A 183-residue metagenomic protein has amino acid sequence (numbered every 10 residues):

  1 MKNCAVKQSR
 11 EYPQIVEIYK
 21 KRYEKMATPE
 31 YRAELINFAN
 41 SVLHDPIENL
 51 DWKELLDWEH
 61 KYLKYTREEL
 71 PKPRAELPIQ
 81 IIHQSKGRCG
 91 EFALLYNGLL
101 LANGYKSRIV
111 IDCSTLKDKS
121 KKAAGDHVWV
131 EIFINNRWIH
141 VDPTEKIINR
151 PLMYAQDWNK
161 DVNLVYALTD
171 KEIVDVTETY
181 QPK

Functional and structural regions predicted by a protein language model:
M1-A5: Bacterial Sec-dependent signal peptides at the C-terminal "C-region" and cleavage site
S9-G87, N97, N136, E172-K183: Secondary-structure boundary elements
E91-D175: Hydrophobic/aromatic-rich core segments of domains that either
